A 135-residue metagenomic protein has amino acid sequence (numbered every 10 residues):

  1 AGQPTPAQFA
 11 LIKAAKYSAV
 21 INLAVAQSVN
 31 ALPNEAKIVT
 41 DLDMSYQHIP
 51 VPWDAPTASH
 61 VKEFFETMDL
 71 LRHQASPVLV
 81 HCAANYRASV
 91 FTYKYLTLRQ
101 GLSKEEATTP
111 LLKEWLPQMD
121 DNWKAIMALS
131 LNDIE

Functional and structural regions predicted by a protein language model:
A1-V78, T92-E135: Cys-dependent protein tyrosine phosphatase-like superfamily
V78-V90: A phosphate-binding catalytic loop at a beta-strand-loop-alpha-helix junction that coordinates phosphoryl groups
